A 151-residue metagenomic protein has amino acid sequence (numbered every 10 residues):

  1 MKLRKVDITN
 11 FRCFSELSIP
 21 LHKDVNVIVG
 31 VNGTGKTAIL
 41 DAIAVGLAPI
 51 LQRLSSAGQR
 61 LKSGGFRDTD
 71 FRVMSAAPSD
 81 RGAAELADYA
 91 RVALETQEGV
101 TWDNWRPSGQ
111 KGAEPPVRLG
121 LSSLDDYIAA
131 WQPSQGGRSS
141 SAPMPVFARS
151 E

Functional and structural regions predicted by a protein language model:
M1-E151: P-loop NTPase switch/coupling surface
